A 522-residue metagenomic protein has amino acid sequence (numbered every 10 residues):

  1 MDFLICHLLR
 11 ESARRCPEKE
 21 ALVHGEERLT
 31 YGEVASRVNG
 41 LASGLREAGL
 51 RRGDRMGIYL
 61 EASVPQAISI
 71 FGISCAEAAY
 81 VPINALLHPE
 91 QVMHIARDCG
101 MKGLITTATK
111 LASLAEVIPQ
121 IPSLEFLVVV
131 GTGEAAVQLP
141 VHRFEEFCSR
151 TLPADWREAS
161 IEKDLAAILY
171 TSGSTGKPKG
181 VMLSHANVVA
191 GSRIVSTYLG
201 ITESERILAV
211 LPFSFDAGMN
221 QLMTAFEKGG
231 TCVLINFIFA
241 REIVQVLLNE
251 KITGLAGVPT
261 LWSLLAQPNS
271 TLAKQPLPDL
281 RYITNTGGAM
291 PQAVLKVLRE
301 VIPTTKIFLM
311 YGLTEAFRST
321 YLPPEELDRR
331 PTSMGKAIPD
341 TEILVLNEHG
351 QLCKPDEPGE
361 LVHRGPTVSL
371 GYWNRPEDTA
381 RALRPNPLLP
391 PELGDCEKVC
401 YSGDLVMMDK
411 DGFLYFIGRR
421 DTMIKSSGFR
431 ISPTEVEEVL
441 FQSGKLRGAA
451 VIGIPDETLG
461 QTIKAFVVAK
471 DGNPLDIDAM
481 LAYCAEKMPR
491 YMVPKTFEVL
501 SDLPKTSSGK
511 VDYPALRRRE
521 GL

Functional and structural regions predicted by a protein language model:
M1-D2, R10, E18-S63, A67 (+4 more regions): Conserved AMP-binding/adenylate-forming core of the ANL superfamily
D2, P17-E18, V129, C148-Y170 (+3 more regions): Conserved pre-ATP/AMP-binding loop-to-beta segment of ANL
T30-E33, A166-A190: Conserved AMP-binding A3 loop
E47-A48, C75-E146, N473: Structural core segment of the AMP-binding/adenylate-forming
L87, M93, L104-T106, L247 (+9 more regions): AMP-binding/adenylate-forming catalytic core of the ANL superfamily
V130, E486-K510: AMP-binding/adenylate-forming catalytic domain of the ANL superfamily
V189-R206, F213-G254, P268-S270: Conserved AMP-binding/adenylation subdomain of ANL enzymes
E227, I252-G257, A266-R330, E342: Gly/Ser/Thr-rich phosphate-binding loop
